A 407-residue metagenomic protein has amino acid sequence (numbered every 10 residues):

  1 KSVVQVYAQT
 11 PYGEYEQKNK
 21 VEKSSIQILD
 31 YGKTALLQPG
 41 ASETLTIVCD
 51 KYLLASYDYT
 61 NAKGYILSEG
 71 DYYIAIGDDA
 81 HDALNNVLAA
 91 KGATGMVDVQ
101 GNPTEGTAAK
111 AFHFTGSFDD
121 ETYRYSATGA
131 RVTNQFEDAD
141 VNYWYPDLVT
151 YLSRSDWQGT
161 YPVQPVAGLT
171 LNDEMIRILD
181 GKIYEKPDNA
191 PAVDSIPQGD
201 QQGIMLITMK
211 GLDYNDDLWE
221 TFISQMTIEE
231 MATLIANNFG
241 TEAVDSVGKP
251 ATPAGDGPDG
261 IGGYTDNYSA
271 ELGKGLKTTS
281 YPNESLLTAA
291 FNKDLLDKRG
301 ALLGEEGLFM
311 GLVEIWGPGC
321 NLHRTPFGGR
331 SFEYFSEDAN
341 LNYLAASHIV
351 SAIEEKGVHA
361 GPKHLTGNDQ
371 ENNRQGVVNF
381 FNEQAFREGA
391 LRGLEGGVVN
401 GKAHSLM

Functional and structural regions predicted by a protein language model:
K1-D58, S68-I76, A80, G129-M407: Glycoside hydrolase catalytic-domain context in secreted enzymes
D50-N134: Terminal connector regions
